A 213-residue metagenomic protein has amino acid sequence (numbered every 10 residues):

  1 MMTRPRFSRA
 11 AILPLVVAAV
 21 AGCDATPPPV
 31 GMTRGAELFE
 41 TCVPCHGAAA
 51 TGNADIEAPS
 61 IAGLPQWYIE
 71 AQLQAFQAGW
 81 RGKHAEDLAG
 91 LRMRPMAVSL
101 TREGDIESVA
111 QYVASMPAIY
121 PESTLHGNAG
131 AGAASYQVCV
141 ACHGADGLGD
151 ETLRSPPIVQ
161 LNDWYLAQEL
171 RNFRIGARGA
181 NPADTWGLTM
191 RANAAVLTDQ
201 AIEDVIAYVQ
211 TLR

Functional and structural regions predicted by a protein language model:
M1-C23: Sec-dependent bacterial lipoprotein signal peptides
C23-F39, G52-E57, Q111-S135, R213: Electrostatic cytochrome c docking/interface patches
V30-A50, A58-A71: Post-signal peptide N-terminal segment of mature Sec-exported envelope proteins
G35, C42-A49, V109, G132 (+3 more regions): The canonical Cys-X-X-Cys-His
N53-S60, F76-I106, E122-H126, T152-P157 (+2 more regions): Axial heme c-ligation environment in periplasmic c-type cytochrome domains
Q66, E70-A78, I106-A110, D163 (+4 more regions): An amphipathic alpha-helix signature
